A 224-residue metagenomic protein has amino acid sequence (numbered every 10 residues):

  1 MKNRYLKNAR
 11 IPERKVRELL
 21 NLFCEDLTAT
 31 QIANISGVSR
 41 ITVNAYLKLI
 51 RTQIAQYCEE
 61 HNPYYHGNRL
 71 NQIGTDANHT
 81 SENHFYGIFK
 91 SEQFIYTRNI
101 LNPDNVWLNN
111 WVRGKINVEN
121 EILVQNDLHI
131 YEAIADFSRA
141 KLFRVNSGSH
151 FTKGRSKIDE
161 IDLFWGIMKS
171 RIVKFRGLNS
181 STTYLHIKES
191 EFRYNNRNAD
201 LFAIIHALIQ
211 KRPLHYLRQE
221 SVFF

Functional and structural regions predicted by a protein language model:
M1-F224: Residue-level recognition of single "structural anchor" positions that define or cap local secondary structure
